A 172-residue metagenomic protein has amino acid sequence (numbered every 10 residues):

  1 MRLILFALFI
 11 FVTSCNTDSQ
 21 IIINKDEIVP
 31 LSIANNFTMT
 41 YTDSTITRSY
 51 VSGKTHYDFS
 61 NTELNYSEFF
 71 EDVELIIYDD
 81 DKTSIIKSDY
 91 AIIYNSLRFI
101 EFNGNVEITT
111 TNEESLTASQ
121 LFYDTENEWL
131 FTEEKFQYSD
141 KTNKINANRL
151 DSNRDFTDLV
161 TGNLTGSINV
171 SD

Functional and structural regions predicted by a protein language model:
M1-D172: Mature-chain termini and adjacent capping regions
